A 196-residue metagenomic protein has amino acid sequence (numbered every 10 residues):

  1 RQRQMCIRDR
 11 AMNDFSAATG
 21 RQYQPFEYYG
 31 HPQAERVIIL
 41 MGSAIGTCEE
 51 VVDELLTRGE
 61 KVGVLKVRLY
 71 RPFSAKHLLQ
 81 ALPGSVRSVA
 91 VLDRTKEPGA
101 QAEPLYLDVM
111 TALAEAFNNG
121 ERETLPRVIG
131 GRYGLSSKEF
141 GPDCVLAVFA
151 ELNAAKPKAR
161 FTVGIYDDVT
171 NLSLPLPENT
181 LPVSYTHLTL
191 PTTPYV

Functional and structural regions predicted by a protein language model:
R1-Q4, R8-E27: Conformationally flexible catalytic loops at phosphate/diphosphate-handling active centers
Q2-R3, I7, H187, T192-V196: Single conserved hydrophobic/aromatic residue that forms the stacking wall/gate of nucleotide- or nucleobase-binding
Q4, Q24-E27, Q33-G42, L188: Glycine-rich phosphate/diphosphate-binding loops and the adjacent beta-loop-alpha structural elements that coordinate
Y29-Q33, A81-P83, G120-R122, L181-S184: Solvent-exposed alpha-helices and their adjacent loops that cap or buttress functional pockets in soluble metabolic
Q33-E60, F73-L78: Redox- and metal-dependent alpha/beta enzyme cores, enriched for Fe-S-associated oxidoreductases and cofactor-handling
G42, D53, F73-G84, A102-P104 (+1 more regions): Short glycine/threonine-rich loop-to-helix capping motif typified by GTGT followed within a few residues by an Asp-Pro
S88-V183: Peripheral docking tails and interdomain loops at the edges of cofactor- or intermediate-handling domains
